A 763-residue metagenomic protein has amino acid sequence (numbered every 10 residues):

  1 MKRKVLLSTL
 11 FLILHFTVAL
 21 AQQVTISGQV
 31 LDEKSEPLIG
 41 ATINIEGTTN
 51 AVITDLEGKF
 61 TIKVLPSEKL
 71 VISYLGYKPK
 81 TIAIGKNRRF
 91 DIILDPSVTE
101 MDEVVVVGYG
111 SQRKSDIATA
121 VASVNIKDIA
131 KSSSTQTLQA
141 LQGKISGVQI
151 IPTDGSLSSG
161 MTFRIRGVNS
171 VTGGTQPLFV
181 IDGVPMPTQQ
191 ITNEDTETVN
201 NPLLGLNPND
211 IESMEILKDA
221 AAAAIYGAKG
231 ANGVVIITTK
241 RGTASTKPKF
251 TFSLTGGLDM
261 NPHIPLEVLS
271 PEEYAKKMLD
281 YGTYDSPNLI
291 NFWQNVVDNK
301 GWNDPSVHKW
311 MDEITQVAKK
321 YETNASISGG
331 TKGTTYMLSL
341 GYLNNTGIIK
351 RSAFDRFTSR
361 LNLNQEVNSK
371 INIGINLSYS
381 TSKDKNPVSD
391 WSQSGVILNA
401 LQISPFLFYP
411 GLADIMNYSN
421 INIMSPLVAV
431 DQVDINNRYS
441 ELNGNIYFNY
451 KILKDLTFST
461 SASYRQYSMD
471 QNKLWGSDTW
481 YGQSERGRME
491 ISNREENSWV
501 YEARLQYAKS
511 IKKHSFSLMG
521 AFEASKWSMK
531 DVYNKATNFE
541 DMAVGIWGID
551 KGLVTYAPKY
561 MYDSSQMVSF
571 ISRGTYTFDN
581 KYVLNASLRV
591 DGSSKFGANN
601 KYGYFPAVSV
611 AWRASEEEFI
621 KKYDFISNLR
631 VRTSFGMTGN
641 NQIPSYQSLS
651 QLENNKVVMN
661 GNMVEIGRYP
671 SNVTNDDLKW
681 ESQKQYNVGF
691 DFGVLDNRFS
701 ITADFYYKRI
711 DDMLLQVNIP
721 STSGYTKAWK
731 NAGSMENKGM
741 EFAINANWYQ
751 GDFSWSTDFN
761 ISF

Functional and structural regions predicted by a protein language model:
K2-F11, F16-R360, N368, N372-G374 (+3 more regions): Short, small/polar-rich motifs associated with maturation and membrane association, primarily at protein termini
A140, R164, T251, S326-S328 (+13 more regions): Outer-membrane beta-barrel architecture
G173-Q176, I181, A244-V307, V317 (+8 more regions): Surface-exposed loop/interface segments of Gram-negative outer-membrane beta-barrel transport/assembly proteins
E197, G444-Y450, Y464-Q466, F692-V694: Alpha-helical support elements that line or immediately flank enzyme active sites and cofactor-binding pockets
L254, L340-T346, L584-S593, F635: Transmembrane beta-strand segments that form the barrel wall of outer-membrane beta-barrel proteins
S359-N364, Y604-W612: Feature captures outer-membrane beta-barrel proteins of Gram-negative bacteria and organelles
F570-L588: Short, contiguous hydrophobic alpha-helices characteristic of membrane insertion segments
A598-Y602: Short glycine/threonine-rich loop-to-helix capping motif typified by GTGT followed within a few residues by an Asp-Pro
